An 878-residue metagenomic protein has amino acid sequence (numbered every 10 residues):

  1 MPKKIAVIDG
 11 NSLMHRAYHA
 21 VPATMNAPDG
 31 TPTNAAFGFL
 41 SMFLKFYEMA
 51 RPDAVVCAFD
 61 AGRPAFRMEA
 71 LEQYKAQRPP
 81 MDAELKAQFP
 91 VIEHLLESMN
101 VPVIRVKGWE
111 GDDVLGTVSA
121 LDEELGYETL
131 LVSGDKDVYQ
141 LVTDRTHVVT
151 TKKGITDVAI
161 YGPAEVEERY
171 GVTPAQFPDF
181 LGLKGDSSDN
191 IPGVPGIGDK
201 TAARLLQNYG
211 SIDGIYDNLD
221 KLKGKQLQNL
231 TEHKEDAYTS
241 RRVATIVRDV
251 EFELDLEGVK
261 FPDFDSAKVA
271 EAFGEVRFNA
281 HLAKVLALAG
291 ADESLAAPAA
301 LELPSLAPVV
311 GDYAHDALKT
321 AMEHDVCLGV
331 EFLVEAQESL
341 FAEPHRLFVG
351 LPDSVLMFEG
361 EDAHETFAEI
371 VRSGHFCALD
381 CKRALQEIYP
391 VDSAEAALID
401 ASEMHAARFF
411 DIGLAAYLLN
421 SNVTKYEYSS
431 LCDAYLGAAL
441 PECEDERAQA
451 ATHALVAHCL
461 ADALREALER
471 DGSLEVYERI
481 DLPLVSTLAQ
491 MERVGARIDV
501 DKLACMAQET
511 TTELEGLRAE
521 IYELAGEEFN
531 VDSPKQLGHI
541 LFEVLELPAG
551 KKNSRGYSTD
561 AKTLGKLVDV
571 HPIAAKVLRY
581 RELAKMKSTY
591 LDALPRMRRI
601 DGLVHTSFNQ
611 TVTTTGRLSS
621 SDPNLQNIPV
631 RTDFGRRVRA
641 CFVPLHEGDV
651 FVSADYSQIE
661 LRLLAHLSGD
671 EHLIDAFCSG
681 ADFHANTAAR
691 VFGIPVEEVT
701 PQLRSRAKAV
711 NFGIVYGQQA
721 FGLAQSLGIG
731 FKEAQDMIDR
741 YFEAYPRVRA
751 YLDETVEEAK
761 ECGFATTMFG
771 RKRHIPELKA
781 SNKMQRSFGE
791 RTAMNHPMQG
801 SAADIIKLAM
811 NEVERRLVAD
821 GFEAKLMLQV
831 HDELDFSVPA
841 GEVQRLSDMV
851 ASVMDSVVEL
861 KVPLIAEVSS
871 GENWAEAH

Functional and structural regions predicted by a protein language model:
P2, D53-V56, V101, E124 (+8 more regions): Non-catalytic nucleic-acid-binding/docking modules located in mid-to-C-terminal regions of nucleic-acid enzymes
P2-V132, K136-G162, D236-T239, T245-E253: Noncatalytic, basic helical substrate-engagement surface that gates or grips nucleic-acid strands
I5-A6, G10, R16-V56, E72-Q73 (+6 more regions): Conserved RNase H-like, two-metal-ion catalytic cores of nucleic-acid enzymes
L130-V132, V138-A175, A363-A467, R479: Charged catalytic and DNA/RNA-contacting regions of genome-maintenance and nucleic-acid-processing enzymes
H233-E361, A450-D633, V643, V650 (+6 more regions): Conserved "right-hand" nucleotidyltransferase catalytic core of DNA-directed polymerases
G350-D353, D380, F409, L414-E442 (+3 more regions): Function-dense linear segments that define catalytic or interfacial modules in macromolecule-processing proteins
S486, Q490-R493, D601, H605-T606 (+5 more regions): Conserved catalytic core of nucleic-acid polymerases
T512-A519, E523-A575, E743-R791, N795 (+1 more regions): C-terminal polymerase-core module
